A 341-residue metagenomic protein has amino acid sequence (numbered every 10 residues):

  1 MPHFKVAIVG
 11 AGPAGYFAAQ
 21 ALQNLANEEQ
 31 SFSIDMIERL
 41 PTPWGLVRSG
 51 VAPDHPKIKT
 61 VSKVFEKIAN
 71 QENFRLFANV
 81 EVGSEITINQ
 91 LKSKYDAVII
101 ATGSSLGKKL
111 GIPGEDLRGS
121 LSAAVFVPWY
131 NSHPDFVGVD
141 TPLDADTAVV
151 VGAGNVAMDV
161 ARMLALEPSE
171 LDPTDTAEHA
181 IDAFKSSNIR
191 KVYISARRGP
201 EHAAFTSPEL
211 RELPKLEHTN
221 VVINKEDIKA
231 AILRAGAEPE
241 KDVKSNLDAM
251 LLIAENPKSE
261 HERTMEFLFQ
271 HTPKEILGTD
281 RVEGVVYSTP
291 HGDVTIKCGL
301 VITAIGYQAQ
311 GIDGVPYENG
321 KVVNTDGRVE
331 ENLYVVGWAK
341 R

Functional and structural regions predicted by a protein language model:
P2-G12, D144-V151: Beta1/beta-strand and adjacent pyrophosphate-binding region of the FAD-binding site in flavoprotein oxidoreductases
V6-E28, V160-L164: N-terminal Rossmann-like FAD-binding beta1-loop-alpha1 element of flavoenzymes
A26-S33, R162-P290, T325: Dinucleotide-binding/catalytic capping subdomain of oxidoreductase cores
S33, P41-A97, L247-E262, E266: N-terminal Rossmann-like dinucleotide/flavin-binding domain of flavoprotein oxidoreductases that bind FAD/FMN
K92-A97, D144, G292-G299: Core beta-strand elements of the Rossmann-like FAD/NAD(P) dinucleotide-binding domain in flavoenzyme oxidoreductases
A97, A101-K108, G154-N155, C298-Q310: Glycine-/small-residue-rich beta->alpha transition segments that form the dinucleotide
G107-S186, N319-G327: Glycine-rich dinucleotide-binding loop and its adjacent helix/turn
G119-V137, I276-L277, R281, G292-R341: FAD-site-proximal beta/loop scaffold in flavoenzymes
